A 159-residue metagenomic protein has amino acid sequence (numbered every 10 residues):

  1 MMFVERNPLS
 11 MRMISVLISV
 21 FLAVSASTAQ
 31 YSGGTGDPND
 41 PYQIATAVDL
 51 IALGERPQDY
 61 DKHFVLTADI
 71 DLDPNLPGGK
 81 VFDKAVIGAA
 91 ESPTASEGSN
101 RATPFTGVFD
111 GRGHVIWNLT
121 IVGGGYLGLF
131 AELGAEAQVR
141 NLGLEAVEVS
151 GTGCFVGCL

Functional and structural regions predicted by a protein language model:
M1-M11: N-terminal secretory signal peptides that target proteins for export/translocation
R6, S25-T28: Short stretches within intrinsically disordered, low-complexity N-terminal or propeptide regions
I14-S25: Bacterial N-terminal signal peptides
A29-L159: Surface-exposed repetitive/solenoidal architectures
